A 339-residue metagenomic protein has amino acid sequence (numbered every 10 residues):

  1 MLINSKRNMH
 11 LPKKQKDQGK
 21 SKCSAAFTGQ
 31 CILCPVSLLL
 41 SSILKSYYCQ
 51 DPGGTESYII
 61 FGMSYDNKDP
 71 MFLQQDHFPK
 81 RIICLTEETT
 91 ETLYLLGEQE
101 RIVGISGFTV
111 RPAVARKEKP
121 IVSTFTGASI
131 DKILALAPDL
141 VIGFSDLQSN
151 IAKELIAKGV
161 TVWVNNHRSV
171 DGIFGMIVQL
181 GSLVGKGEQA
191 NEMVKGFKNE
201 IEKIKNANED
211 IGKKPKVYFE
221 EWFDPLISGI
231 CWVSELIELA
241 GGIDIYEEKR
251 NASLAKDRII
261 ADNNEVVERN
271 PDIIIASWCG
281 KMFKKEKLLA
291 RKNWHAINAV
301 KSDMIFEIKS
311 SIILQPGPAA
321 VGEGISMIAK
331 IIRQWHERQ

Functional and structural regions predicted by a protein language model:
N4, N8-H10, D17, Y47-D51 (+1 more regions): Intrinsic-disorder-associated, low-complexity terminal segments enriched in Asp/Asn/His/Tyr and depleted of Lys/Arg
G19, G29, G53-G54, G62: Residue-identity detector for glycine
C23, C31-C34, C49: Cysteine-centered motifs
C23, M63-Q339: N-terminal ligand-binding lobe of clamshell/alpha-beta domains
F27, Y47-Y48, Y58-F61, Y65: Aromatic (phenylalanine/tyrosine) cluster motif
L33-I43: Hydrophobic alpha-helical signal peptides and transmembrane signal-/tail-anchor segments that drive secretory-pathway
